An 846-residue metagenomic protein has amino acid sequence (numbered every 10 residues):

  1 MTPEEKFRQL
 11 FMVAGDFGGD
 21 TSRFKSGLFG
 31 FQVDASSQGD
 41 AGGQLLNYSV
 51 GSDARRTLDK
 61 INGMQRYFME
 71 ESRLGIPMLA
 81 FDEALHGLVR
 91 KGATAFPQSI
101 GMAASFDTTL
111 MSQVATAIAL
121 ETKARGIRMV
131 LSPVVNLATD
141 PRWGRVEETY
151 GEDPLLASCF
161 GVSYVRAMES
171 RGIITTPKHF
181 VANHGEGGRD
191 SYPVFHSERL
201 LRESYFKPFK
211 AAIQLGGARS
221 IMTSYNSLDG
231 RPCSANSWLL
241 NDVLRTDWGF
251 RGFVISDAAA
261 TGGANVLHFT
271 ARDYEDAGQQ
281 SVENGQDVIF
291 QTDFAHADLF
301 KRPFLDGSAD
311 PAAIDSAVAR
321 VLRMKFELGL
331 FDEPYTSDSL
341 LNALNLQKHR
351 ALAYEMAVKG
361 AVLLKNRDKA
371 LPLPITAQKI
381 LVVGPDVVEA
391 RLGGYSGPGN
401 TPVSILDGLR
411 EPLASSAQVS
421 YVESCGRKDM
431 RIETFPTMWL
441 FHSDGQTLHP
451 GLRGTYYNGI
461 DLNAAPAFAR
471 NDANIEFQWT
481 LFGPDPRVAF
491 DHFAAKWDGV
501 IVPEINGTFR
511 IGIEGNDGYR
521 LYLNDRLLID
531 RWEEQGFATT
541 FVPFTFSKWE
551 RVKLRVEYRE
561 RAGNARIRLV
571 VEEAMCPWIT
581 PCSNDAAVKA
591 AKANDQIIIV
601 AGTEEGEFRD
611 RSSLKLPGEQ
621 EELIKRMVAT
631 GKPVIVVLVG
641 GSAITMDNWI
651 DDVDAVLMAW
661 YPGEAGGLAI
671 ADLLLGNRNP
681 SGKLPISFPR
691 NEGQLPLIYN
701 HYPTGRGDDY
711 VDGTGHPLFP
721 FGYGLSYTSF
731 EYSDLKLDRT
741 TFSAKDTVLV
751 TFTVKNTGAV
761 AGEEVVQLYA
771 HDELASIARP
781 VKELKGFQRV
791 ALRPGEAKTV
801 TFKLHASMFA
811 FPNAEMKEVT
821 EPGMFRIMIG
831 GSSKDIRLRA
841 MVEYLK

Functional and structural regions predicted by a protein language model:
M1-F509, E514-L527, E534-N813, M824-I829 (+1 more regions): Glycoside hydrolase catalytic-domain context in secreted enzymes
K817-V819, M824, V842-Y844: A short, solvent-exposed, low-complexity linear motif enriched for acidic/polar residues with Pro/Gly/Ser/Thr
D835-K846: Short beta-strand elements
